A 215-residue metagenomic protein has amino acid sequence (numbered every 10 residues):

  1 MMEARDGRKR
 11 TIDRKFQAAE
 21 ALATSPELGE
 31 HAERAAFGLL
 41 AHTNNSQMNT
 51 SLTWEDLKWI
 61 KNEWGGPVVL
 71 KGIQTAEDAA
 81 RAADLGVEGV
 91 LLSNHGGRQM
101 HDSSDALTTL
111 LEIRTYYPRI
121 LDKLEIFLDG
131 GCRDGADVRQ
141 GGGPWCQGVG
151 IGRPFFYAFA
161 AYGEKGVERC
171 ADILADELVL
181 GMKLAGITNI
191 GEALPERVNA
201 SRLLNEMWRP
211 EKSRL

Functional and structural regions predicted by a protein language model:
M1-A80, D84, G96-Q99: Active-site entrance/lid segments in N-terminal catalytic domains of soluble metabolic enzymes
I60, A82, V90, G141 (+1 more regions): Conserved, mostly hydrophobic/aromatic
P67, E88, Q147: Residue-level detector of anion-binding/catalytic polar loops
A80-R81, H101-S103, V138-Q140, A161: Short, well-ordered secondary-structure micro-motifs
A83, E88-I126: Extended hydrophobic/aromatic segments used for targeting, binding, or gating
T108-L215: Alpha/beta catalytic cores of nucleotide-metabolism and tRNA/nucleoside-modifying enzymes
